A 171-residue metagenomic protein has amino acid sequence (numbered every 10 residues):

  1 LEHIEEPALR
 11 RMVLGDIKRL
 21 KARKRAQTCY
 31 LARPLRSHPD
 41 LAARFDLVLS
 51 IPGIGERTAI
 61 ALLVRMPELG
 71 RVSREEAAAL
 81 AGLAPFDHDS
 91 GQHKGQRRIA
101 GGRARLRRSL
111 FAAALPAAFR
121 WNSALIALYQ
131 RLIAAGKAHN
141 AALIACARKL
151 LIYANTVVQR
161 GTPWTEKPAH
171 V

Functional and structural regions predicted by a protein language model:
L1-V171: A detector of single, family-specific signature residues that are central to catalytic or substrate-handling motifs
